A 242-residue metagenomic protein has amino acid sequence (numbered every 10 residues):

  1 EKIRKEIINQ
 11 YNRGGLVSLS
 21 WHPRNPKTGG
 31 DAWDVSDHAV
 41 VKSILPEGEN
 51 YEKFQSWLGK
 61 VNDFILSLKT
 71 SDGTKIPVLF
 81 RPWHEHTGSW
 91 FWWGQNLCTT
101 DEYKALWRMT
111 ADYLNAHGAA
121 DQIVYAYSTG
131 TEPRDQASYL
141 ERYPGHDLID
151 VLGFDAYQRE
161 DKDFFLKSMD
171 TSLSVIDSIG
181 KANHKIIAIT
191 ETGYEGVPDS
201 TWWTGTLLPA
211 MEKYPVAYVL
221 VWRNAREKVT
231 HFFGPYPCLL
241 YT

Functional and structural regions predicted by a protein language model:
K2-A116, A120: Substrate-binding cleft of extracellular glycoside hydrolase catalytic domains
K2-K5, V61-F64, T129-P144, K167-I179 (+1 more regions): Alpha-helical scaffolding within the catalytic cores of extracellular/periplasmic polymer-degrading hydrolases
L16-W21, V78-P82, V124-S128, D150-D155 (+2 more regions): Structural recognition of the beta-strand scaffold that forms the well-ordered cores of secreted hydrolase catalytic
P23-K27, H84-G88, G130-D135, A156-D161 (+2 more regions): Solvent-exposed loop/turn segments at secondary-structure junctions within structured extracellular/periplasmic domains
R81-P82, A111-A137, K185-V197: Aromatic-lined carbohydrate-recognition surfaces of secreted/lumenal glycan-active proteins
Y139-F165, W222: Aromatic- and acid-rich polysaccharide-binding/catalytic face of secreted or lumenal carbohydrate-active enzymes
L173-L220: Catalytic-core region of carbohydrate-active enzymes that cleave or remodel glycosidic bonds
Y241-T242: Conserved small/polar residues in nucleotide/adenosyl-binding loops
